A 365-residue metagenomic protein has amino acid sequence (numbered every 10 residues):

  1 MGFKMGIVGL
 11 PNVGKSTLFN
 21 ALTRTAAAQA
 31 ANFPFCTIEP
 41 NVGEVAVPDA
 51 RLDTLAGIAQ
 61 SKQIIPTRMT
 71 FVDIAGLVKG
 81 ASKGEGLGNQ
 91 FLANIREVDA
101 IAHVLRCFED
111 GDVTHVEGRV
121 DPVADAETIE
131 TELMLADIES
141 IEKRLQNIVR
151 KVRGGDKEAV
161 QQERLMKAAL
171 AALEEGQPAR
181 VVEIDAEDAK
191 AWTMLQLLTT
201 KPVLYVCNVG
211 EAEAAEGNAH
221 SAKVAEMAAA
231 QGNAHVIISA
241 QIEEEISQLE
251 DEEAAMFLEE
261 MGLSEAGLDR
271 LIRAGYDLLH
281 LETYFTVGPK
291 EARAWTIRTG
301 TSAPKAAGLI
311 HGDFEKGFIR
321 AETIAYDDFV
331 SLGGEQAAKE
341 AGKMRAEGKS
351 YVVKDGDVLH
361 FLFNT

Functional and structural regions predicted by a protein language model:
M1-D112, V123, E142-K143, I148: Conserved G1/Walker A P-loop phosphate-binding module
G2-V8, V13, F19, N147-K354 (+1 more regions): C-terminal-of-GTPase-core extension/linker across diverse P-loop GTPases
L22, G84-L87, V116-R119, N218-A222 (+1 more regions): Short, glycine/charged-enriched secondary-structure capping and boundary segments
T25, R51-L52, G76-V78, R106-D112 (+5 more regions): Conserved nucleotide-binding/hydrolysis micro-motifs of P-loop NTPases
A26-P34, N41-G43, R51-T54, K83 (+10 more regions): Glycine-rich, flexible loop/turn motifs
F35, D49-L52, I65-F71, E85-D99 (+9 more regions): Amphipathic alpha-helical transducer elements in NTP-driven molecular machines
L77-G84, G118-L133, V152-E158, A212-E213 (+1 more regions): Flexible beta-alpha connector loops of hexameric P-loop NTPases
R96, A100-H103, F108-A136, S140-K143 (+2 more regions): Switch/coupling subdomain of P-loop NTPase systems
